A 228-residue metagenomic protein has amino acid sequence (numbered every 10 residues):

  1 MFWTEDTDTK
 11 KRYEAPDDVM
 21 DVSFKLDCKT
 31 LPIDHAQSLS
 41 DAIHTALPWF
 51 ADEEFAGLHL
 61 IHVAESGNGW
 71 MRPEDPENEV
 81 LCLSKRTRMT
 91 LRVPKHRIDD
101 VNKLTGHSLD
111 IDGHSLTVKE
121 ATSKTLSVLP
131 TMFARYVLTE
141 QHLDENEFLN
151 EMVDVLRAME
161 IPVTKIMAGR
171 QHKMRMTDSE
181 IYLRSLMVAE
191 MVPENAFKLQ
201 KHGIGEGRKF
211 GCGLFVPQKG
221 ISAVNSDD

Functional and structural regions predicted by a protein language model:
M1-D228: RNA-interacting cores
